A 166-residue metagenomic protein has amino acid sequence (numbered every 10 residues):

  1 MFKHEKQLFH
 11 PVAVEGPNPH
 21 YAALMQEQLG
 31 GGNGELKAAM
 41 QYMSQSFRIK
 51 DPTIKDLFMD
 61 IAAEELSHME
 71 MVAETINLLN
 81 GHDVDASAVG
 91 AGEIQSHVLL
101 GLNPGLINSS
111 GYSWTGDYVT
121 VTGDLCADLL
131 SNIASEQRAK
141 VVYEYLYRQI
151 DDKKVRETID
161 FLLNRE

Functional and structural regions predicted by a protein language model:
M1-R165: Non-heme di-metal
